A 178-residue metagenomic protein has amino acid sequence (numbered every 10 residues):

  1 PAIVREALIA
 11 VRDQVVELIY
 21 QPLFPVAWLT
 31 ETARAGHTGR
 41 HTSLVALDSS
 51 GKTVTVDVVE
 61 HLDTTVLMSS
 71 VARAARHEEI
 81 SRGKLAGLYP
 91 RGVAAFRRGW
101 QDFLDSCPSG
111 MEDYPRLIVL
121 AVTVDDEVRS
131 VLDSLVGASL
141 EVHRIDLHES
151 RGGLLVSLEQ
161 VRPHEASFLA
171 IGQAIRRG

Functional and structural regions predicted by a protein language model:
P1-G178: Charged, terminal alpha-helix-loop-beta segments that serve as non-catalytic nucleic-acid engagement and/or assembly
